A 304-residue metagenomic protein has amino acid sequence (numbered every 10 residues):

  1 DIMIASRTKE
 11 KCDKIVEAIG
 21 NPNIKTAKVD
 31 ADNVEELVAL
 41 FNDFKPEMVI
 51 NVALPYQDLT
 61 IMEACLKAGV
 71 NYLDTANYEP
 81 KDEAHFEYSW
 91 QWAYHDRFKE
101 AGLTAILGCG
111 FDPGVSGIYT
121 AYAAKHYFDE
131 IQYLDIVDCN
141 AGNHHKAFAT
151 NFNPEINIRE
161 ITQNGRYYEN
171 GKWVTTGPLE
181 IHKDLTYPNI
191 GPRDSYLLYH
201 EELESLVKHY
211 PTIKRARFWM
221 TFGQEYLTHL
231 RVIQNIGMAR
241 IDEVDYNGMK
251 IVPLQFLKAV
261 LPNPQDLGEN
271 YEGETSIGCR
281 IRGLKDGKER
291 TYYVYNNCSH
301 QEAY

Functional and structural regions predicted by a protein language model:
A5-K9, A31: N-terminal Rossmann-fold cofactor-binding loop
I19-N33: Rossmann-fold cofactor-recognition segment
P22, D43-M48, A68: Short acidic/histidine-rich motifs immediately flanking catalytic phosphotransfer sites in two-component signaling
V29-P46, A53, Q57: Conserved Rossmann-fold cofactor-binding substructure of NAD(P)-dependent oxidoreductases
V49-N51, L73-D74: Redox-cofactor binding/interface segments in oxidoreductases and associated redox assembly factors
A76-L103: Rossmann-fold NAD(P)-binding glycine/threonine-rich loop
H95-A141: Adenosine-phosphate binding glycine-rich loop
K125-Y304: C-terminal catalytic/substrate-binding lobe primarily of soluble NAD(P)-dependent oxidoreductases
